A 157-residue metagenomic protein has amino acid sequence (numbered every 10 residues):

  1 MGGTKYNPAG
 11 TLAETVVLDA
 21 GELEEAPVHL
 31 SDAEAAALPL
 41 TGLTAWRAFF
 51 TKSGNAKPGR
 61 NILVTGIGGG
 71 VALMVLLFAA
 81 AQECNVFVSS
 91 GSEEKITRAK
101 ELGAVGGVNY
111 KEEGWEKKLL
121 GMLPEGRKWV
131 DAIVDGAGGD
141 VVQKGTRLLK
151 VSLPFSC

Functional and structural regions predicted by a protein language model:
M1-E25, L38: Glycine-rich phosphate/adenylate-binding loop and adjacent beta-alpha elements of nucleotide- or dinucleotide-binding
T11-L12, E22, T44, V75 (+1 more regions): Hydrophobic alpha-helical segments typical of transmembrane helices and their membrane-interface/capping positions
E22-A33, R60: Glycine/charged-rich beta-loop-alpha catalytic/anionic-binding loops adjacent to active sites
A35-E113: Mid-domain Rossmann-like dinucleotide-binding core that forms the NAD(H)/NADP(H) cofactor-binding site
A56-K57, F87, T97, E101-L102 (+1 more regions): Glycine-rich cofactor phosphate-binding loops and adjacent beta1-alpha1 units of small-molecule cofactor enzyme domains
